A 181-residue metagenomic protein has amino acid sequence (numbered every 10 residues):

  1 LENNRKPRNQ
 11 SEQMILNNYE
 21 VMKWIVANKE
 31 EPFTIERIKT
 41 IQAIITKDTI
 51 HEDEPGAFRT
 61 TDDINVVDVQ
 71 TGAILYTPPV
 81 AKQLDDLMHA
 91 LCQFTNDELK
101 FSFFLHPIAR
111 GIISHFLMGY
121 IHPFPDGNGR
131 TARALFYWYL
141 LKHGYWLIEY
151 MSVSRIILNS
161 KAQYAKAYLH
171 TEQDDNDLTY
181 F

Functional and structural regions predicted by a protein language model:
L1-F181: FIC/Doc superfamily catalytic core
